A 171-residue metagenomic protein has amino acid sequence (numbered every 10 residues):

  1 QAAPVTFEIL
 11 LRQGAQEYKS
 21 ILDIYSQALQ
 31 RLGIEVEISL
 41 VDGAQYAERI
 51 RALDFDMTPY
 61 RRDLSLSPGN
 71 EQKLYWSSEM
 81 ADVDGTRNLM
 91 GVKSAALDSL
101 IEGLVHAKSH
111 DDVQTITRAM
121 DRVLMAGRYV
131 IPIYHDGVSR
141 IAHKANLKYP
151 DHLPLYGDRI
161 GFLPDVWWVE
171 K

Functional and structural regions predicted by a protein language model:
P4-G14, V36-S39, D56: Short, well-ordered beta-strand elements
P4-T6, S20, L29: Well-ordered, non-transmembrane segments within structured domains
Q13-Q27, A47-K171: Detector for C-terminal structural segments
Y25-I38: Short alpha-helix C-terminal cap/hinge motif
S39-E48: Short helix-initiation/N-cap motifs at beta->coil->alpha
